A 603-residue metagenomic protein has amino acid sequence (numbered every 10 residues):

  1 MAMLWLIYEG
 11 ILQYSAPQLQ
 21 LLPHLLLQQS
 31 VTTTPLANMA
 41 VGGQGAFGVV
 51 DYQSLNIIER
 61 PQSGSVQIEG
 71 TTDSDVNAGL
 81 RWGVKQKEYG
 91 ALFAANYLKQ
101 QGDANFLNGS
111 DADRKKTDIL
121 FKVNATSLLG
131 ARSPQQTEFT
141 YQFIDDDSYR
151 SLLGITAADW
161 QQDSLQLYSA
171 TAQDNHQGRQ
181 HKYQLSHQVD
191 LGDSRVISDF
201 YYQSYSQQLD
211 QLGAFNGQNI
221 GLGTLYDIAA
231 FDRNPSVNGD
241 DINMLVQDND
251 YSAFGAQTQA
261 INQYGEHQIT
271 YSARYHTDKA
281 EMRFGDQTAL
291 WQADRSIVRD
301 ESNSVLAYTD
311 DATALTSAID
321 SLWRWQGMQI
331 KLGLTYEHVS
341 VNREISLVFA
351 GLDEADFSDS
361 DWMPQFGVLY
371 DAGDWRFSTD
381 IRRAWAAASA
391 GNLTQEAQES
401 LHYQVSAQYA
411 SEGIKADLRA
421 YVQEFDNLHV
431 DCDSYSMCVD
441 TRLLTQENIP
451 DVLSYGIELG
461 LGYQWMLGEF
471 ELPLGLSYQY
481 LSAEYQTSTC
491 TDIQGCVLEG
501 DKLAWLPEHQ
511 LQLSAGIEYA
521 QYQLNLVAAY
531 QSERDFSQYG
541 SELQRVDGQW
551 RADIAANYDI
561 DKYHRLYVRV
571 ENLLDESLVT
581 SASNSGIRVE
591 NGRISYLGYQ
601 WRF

Functional and structural regions predicted by a protein language model:
Y8-P35, F121, I155: Short acidic/polar hinge/loop motifs at secondary-structure boundaries that mediate gating or recognition
L21-S63, R602: A beta-strand signature from Gram-negative outer-membrane beta-barrel systems, especially the internal plug domain
S63, G70-K99, L107-S151, N175-D190 (+2 more regions): Transmembrane beta-barrel wall of Gram-negative outer-membrane proteins
G83, Y89, N124-L128, Q142 (+6 more regions): Conserved C-terminal beta-signal and adjacent last beta-strands/turns of outer-membrane beta-barrel proteins
E88-F106, R114-D118, Y205-A253, A312-V348 (+3 more regions): Surface-exposed extracellular loop regions of Gram-negative outer-membrane beta-barrel proteins
S186, R195-G213, L369-A384, E396-M466 (+2 more regions): Membrane-embedded beta-barrel scaffold of Gram-negative outer-membrane proteins
Y251, Y264-D278, Q287, W291 (+5 more regions): Structural signature of Gram-negative outer-membrane beta-barrels, strongest in the C-terminal barrel of TonB-dependent
Q263-E266, R324-I330, V339, A410-A416 (+5 more regions): Gram-negative outer-membrane beta-barrel transporters
